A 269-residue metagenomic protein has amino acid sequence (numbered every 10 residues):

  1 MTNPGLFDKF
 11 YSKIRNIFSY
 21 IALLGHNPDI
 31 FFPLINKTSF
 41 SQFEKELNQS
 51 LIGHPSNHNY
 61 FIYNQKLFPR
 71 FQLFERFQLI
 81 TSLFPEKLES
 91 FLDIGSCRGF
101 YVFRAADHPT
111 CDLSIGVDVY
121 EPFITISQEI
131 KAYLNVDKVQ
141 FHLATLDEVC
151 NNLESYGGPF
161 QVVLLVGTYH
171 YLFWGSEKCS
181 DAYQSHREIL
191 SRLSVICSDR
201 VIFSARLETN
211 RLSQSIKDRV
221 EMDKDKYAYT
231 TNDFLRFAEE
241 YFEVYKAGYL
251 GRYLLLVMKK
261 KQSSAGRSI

Functional and structural regions predicted by a protein language model:
P69-K87: Conserved alpha-helix/loop element of class I SAM-dependent methyltransferases that forms part of the SAM/SAH-binding
L88-C97: Conserved class I S-adenosyl-L-methionine
R98-T110: Conserved SAM-binding loop of SAM-dependent methyltransferases across substrates and taxa, primarily the Class I
Y120: Conserved SAM/SAH-binding beta-strand->alpha-helix loop
S127-Q128: Conserved SAM-binding loop
N135-D147: Conserved SAM-binding strand-loop segment of SAM-dependent methyltransferases
L172-R192: A short, conserved alpha-helix within the catalytic core of class I
C197-L207: Conserved beta-strand signature within the Rossmann-like core of class I S-adenosyl-L-methionine
